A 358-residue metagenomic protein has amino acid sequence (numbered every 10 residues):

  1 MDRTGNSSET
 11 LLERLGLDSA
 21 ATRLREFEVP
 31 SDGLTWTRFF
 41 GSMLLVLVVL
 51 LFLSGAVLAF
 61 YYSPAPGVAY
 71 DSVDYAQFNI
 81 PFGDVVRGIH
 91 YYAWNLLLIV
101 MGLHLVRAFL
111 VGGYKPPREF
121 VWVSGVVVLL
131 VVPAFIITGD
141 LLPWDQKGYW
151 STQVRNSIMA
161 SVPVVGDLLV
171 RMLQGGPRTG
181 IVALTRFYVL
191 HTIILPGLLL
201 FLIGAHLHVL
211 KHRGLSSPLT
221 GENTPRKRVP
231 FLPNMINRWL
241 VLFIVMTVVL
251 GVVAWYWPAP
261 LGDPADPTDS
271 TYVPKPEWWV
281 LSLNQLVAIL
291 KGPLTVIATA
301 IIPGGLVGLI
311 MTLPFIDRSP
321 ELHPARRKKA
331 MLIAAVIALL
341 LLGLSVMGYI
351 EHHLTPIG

Functional and structural regions predicted by a protein language model:
M1-G292, V296-G358: Membrane-embedded alpha-helical bundles that constitute the cytochrome b-like, heme-associated redox core of multi-pass
